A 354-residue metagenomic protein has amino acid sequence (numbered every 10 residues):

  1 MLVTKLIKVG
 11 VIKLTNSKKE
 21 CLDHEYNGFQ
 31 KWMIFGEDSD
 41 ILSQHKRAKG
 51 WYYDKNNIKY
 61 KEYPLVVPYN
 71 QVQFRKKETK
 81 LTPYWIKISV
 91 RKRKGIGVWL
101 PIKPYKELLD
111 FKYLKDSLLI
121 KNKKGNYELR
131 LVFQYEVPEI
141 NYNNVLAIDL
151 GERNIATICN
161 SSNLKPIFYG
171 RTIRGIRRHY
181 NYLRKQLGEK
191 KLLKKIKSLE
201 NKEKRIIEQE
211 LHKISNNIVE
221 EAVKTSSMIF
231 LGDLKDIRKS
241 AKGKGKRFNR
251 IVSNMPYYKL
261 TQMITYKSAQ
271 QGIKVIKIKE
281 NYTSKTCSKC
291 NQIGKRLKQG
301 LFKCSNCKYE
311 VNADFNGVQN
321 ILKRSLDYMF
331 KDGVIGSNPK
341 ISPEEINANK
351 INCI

Functional and structural regions predicted by a protein language model:
M1-K49, Y53-K55: Gly/serine-rich nucleotide phosphate-binding loop at the start of the catalytic core of nucleotide/ADP-ribose-handling
M1-K5, K13-K18, Y26, E136-V137 (+2 more regions): Positively charged, low-complexity nucleic-acid-binding target-recognition regions
V9, V90-K112, N141-N143, L164-T172 (+1 more regions): Short amphipathic beta-strand/extended segments with alternating polar/hydrophobic composition
L14, I41, H45, K49 (+7 more regions): A residue-level signal for conserved active-site and pocket-lining positions in enzyme catalytic cores
N27-Q30, E37-S39, K123-T261, F330-I354: Substrate-contacting helices/loops that form the catalytic groove of nucleic-acid and nucleotide-polymer processing
E37-N122, R250, N254: Acidic carboxylate diad motif detector
K80-W85, L150-N154, L297-Q299: A short, compositionally biased
P83-V90, G125-V132, F302-C304: Generic recognition of long tandem-repeat/solenoid scaffolds
